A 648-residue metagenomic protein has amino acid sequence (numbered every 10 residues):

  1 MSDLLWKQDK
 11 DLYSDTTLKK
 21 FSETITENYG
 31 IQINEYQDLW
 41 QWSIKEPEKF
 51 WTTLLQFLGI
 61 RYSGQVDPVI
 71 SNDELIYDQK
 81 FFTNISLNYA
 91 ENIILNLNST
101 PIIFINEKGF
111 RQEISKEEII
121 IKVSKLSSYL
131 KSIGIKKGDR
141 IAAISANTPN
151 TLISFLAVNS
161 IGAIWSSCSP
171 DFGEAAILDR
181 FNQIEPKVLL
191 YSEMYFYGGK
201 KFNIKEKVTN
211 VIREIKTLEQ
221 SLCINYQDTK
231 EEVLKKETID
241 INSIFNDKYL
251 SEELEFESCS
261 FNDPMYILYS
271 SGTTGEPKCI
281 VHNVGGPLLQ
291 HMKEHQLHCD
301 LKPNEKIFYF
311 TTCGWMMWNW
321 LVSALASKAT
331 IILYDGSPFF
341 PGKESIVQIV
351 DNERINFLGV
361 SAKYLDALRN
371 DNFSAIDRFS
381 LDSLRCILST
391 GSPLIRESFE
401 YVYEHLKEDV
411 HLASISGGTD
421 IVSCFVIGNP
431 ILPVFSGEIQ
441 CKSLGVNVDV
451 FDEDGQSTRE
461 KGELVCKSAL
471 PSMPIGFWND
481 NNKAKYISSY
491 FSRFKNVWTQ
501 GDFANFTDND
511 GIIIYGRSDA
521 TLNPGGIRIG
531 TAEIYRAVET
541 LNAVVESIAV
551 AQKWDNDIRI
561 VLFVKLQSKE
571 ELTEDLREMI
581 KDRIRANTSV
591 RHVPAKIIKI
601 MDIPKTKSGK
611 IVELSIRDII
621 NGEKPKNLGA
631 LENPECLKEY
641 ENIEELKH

Functional and structural regions predicted by a protein language model:
Q37-W42, I102-L156, G173-L178, V233-F245 (+2 more regions): Conserved AMP-binding/adenylate-forming core of the ANL superfamily
T100, S221-C223, K235-Y269, E276 (+2 more regions): Conserved pre-ATP/AMP-binding loop-to-beta segment of ANL
A143, F172-E193, V208, D351 (+6 more regions): AMP-binding/adenylate-forming catalytic core of the ANL superfamily
A146, V188-K207, D228, D335-F339 (+3 more regions): Adenylate-forming
S160-S243, S361-A362: Structural core segment of the AMP-binding/adenylate-forming
Q220, I548-K553, V561-L562, K581-H648: Conserved C-terminal "lid"/linker of ANL adenylate-forming enzymes
G286-K306, M316-N356, D371: Conserved AMP-binding/adenylation subdomain of ANL enzymes
L297, R385-G511, S518-T521, I534: Conserved AMP-binding/adenylate-forming
